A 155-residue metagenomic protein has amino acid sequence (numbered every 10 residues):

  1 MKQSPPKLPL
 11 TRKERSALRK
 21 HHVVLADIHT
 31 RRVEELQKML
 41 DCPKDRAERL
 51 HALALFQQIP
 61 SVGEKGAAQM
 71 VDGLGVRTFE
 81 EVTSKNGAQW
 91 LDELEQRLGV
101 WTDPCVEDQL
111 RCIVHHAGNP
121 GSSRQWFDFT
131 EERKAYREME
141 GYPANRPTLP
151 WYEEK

Functional and structural regions predicted by a protein language model:
M1-K155: C-terminal extensions
